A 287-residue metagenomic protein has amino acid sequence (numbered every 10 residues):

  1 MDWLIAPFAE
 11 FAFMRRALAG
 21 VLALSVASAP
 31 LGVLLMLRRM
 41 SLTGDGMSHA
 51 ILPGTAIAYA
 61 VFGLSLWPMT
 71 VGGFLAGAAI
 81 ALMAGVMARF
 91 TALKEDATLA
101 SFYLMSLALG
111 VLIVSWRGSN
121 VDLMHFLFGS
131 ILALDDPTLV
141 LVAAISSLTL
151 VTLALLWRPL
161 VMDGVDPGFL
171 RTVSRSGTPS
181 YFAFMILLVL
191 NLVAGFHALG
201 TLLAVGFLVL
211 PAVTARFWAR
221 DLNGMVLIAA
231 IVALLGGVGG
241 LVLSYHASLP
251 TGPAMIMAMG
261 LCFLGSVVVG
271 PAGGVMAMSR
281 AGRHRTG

Functional and structural regions predicted by a protein language model:
M1-V26: Membrane-interfacial amphipathic/re-entrant helices at transmembrane-helix boundaries
W3-P7, M14, T91, T98-R158: Transmembrane helix-bundle core of multi-pass membrane transporters and related energy-transducing complexes
L18-A23, W67-L75, A97-S101, L139-A144 (+3 more regions): Hydrophobic alpha-helical transmembrane segments
V33-S48, L52-S119, A215-L227, S244-A247 (+1 more regions): Short loop segments and helix-boundary regions at transmembrane helix junctions of multi-pass inner-membrane proteins
I113-V121, V189-G195, V238-P253: Hydrophobic alpha-helical transmembrane segments in multi-pass integral membrane proteins
T138-P211: Helix-loop-helix "hairpin" substructures at the membrane interface of multi-pass membrane proteins
L202-P253: Transmembrane alpha-helical segments in multi-pass inner-membrane proteins
L249-G287: Cytosolic-side transmembrane-helix boundaries in multi-pass membrane proteins
